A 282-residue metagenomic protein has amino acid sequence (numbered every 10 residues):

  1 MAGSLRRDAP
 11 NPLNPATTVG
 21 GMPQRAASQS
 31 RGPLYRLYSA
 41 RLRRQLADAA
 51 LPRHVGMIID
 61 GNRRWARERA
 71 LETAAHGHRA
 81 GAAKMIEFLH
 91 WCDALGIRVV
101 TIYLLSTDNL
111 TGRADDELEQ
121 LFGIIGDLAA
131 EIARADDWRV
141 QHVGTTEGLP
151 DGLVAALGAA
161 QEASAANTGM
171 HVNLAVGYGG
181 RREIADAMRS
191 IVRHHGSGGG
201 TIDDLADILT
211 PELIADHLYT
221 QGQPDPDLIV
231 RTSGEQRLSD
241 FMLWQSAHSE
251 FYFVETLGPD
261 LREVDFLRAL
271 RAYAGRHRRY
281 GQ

Functional and structural regions predicted by a protein language model:
A2-Q282: Flexible, compositionally biased loop and terminal segments
